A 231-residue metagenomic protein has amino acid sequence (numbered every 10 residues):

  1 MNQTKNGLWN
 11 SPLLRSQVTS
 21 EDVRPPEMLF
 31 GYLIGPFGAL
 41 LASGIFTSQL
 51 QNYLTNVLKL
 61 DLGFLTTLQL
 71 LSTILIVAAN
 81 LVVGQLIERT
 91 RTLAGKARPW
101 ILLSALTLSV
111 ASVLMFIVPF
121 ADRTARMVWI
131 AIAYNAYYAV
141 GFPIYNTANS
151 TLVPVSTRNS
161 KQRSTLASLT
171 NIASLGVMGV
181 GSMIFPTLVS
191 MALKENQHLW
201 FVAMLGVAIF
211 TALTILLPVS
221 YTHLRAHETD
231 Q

Functional and structural regions predicted by a protein language model:
M1-T4: N-terminal acidic, proline/glycine-rich, low-complexity intrinsically disordered segments
G7-R225: Membrane-embedded alpha-helical bundles of multi-pass transporters/translocases, especially carrier/permease families
A226-Q231: A short, hydrophobic C-terminal helix/tail in secreted or cell-surface proteins
